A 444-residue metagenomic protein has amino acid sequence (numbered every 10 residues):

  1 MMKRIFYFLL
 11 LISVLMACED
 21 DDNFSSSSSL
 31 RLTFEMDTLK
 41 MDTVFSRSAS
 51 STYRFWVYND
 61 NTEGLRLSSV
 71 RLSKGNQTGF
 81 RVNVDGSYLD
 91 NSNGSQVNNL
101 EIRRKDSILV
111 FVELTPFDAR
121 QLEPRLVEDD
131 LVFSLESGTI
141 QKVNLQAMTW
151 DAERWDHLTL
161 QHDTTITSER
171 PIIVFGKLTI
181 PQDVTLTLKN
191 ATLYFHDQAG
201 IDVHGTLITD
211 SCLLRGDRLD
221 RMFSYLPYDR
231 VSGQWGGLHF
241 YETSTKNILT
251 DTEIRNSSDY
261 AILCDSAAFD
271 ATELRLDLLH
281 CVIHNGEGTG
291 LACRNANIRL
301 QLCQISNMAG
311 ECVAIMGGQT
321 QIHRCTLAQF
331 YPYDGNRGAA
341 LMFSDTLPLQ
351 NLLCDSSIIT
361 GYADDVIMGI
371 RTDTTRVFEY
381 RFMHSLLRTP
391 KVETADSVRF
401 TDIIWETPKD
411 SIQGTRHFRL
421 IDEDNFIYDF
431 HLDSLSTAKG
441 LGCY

Functional and structural regions predicted by a protein language model:
M1-M2, V57-D60: Intrinsically disordered, low-complexity sequence elements enriched in Ser/Thr/Gly/Pro
K3-F8: Sec-dependent signal peptide recognition, specifically the positively charged N-region followed immediately by
V14-A17: C-terminal motif of bacterial Sec signal peptides marking the signal peptidase cleavage site
E19-K40, D60-V112, D118: Surface-exposed binding patches on compact interaction domains or structured appendages
L32-T43, S48-A49, R54-W56, N93-Y444: Beta-strand/loop edge motif enriched in small/polar residues
